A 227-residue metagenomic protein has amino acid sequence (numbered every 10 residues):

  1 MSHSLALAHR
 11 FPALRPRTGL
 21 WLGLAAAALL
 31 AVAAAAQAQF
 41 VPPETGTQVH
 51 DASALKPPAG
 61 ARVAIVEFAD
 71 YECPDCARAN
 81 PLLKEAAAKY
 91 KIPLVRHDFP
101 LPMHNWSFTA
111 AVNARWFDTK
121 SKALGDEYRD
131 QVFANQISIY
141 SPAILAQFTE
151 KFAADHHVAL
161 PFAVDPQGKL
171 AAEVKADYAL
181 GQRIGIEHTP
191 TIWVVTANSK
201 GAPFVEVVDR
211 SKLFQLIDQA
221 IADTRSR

Functional and structural regions predicted by a protein language model:
M1-P16: N-terminal secretory signal peptides that target proteins for export/translocation
L5-L7, Q39, E150-R227: C-terminal cap of thioredoxin/glutaredoxin-like
G19-V32: Bacterial N-terminal signal peptides
A34-F40: Boundary at the C-terminal end of the N-terminal hydrophobic targeting segment
P43-E44, E72, K169-L170: Short, flexible loop segments at the rims of nucleotide/cofactor-binding pockets, characterized by
E44-V63: A short beta-strand-turn-helix
P57-G60, A87-K89, W106, R183-H188: Extracellular/periplasmic catalytic domains that process cell-envelope and extracellular macromolecules
V66, Y71, A77-F152: Structural alpha/beta surface segment adjacent to cysteine/selenocysteine redox centers across thiol/disulfide enzymes
